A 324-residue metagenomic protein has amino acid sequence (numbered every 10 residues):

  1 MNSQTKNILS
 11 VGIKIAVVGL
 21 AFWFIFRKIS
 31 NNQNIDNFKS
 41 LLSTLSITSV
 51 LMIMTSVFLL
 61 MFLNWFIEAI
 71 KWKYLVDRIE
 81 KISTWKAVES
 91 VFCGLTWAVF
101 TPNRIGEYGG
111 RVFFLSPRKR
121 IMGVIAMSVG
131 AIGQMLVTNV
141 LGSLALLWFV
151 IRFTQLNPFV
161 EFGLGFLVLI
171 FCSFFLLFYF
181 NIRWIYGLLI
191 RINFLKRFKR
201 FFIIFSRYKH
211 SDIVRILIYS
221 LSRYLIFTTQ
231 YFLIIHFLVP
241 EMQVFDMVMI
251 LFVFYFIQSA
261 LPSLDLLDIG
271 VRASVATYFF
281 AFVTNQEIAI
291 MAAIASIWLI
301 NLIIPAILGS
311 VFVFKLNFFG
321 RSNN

Functional and structural regions predicted by a protein language model:
M1-S90, W148, R152-L261, L299-N324: Predominantly cytoplasmic-facing regulatory/coupling regions of multi-pass membrane proteins
W85-A87, R104, R118-I132, N285-S296: Membrane-interface alpha-helices at helix entry/exit sites of multi-pass transporters
V88-L115: Extended non-transmembrane interhelical loops and adjacent amphipathic helices of multipass membrane proteins
T96-T101, V124-L144, A295-I307: Membrane-embedded alpha-helical segments of transport systems, primarily multispan ion/solute transporters
W97-V99, F252-A273: Transmembrane alpha-helix interface/packing and boundary motifs in multi-pass membrane proteins, characterized by
F113-K119, A273-A289: Interfacial segments of multi-pass membrane proteins
P117-F171: Hydrophobic alpha-helical segments and helix pairs
